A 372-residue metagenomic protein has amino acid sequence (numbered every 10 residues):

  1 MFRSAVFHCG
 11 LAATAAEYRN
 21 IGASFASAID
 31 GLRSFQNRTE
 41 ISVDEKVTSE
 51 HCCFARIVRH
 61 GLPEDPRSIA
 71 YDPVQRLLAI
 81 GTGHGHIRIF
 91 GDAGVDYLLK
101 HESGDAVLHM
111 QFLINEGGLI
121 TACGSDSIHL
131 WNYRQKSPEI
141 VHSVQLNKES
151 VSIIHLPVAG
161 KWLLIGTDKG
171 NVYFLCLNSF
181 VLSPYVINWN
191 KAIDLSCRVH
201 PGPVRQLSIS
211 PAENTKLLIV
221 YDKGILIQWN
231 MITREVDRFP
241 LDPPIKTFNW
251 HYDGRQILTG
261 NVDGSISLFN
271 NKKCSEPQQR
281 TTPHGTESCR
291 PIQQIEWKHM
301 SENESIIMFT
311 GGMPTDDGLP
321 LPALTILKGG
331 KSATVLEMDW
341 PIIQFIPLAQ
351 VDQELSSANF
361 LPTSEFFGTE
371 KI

Functional and structural regions predicted by a protein language model:
M1-F90, K191-I193, I372: Intrinsically disordered, low-complexity acidic/Ser/Thr/Pro-rich linker and tail segments in large eukaryotic scaffolds
D44-A55, H86-L99, S125-S143, K169-L195 (+6 more regions): Per-blade loop-tip surfaces of WD-repeat and WD-like beta-propellers in eukaryotic adaptors/scaffolds
H60-Y71, G104-F112, K148-L156, D194-S210 (+4 more regions): Canonical WD40 repeat/beta-propeller blade segments in eukaryotic WD-repeat proteins
I69, P73-K100, D105-L108, I114 (+3 more regions): N-terminal cofactor/phosphate-binding cores enriched in small/glycine residues, especially glycine-rich loops such as
Q75-A79, Y97, E116-T121, H129 (+11 more regions): Structural hallmark of WD40 beta-propellers
T82, C123-G124, T167-D168, Y221-D222 (+3 more regions): Structural signature of WD-repeat beta-propellers
N115, A159, G224, M231 (+6 more regions): Cytosolic small-GTPase signaling regions in large eukaryotic proteins
F269-P277, E287-I372: Eukaryotic scaffolding regions of large macromolecular assemblies
